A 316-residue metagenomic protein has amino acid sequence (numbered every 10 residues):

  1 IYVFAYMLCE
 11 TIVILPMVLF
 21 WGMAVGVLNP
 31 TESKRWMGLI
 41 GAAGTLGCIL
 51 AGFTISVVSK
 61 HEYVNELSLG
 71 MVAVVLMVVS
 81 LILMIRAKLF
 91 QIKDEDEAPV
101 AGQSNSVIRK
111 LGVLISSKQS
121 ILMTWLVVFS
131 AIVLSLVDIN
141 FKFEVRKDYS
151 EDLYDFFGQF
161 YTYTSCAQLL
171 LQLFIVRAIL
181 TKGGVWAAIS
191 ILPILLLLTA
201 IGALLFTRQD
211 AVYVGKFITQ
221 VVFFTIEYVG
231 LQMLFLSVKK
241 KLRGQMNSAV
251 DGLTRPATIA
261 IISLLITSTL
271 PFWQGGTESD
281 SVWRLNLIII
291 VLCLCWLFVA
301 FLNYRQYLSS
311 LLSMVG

Functional and structural regions predicted by a protein language model:
I1-V3, T31-K34, G38, I49-L50 (+4 more regions): Intracellular loop-helix junctions on the cytosolic face of multi-pass helical membrane proteins
I1-Y6, A87-F90, G202-F217: Helix-loop junctions at membrane interfaces in 12-TM secondary transporters
F4-C9, G112, I121-S130, F160-Y163 (+1 more regions): Alpha-helical transmembrane segments of MFS and MFS-like solute carriers/permeases
M7, G38-L46, V128, Q159-A167 (+2 more regions): Transmembrane alpha-helical cores of Major Facilitator Superfamily
V13-N29, F141, F217-K239, R243: Intracellular juxtamembrane helix-capping segments at the cytosolic ends of symmetry-related transmembrane helices
G22, G26, T45-V72, F143 (+3 more regions): Transmembrane alpha-helix termini and helix-breaking/packing motifs in multi-pass membrane transporters
E32-L39, L153-F156, L242-V250: Cytoplasmic loop-to-transmembrane helix junctions
V72, A187-I201: Structural signature of the two symmetry-related core transmembrane helices
